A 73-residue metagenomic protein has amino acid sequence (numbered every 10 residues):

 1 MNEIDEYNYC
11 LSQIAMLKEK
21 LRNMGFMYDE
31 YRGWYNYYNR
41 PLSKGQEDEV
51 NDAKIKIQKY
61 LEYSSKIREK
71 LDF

Functional and structural regions predicted by a protein language model:
M1-R22: Short, charge/polar-rich alpha-helical segments
A15-S65: Acidic, low-complexity, intrinsically disordered interaction modules
E69-F73: Short acidic DE-rich linear segments
